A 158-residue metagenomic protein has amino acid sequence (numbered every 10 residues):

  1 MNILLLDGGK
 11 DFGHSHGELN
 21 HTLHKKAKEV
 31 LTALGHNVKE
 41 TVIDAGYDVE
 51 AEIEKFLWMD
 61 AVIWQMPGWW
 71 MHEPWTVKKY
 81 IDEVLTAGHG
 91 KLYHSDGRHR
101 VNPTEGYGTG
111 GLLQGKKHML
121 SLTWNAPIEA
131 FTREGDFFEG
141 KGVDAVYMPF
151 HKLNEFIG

Functional and structural regions predicted by a protein language model:
M1-L34: N-terminal beta1-alpha1 ligand-phosphate binding loop
L4-L6, K39-T41, I63, M119-S121: Hydrophobic/aromatic beta-strand patches that form the interior of the parallel beta-sheet core in alpha/beta enzyme
F12-G13, Y47, P127: Flexible, glycine-rich phosphate/dinucleotide-binding loops and adjacent beta-alpha linkers at cofactor/substrate
L19-E29, K141-I157: Short, solvent-exposed amphipathic alpha-helices that sit in or adjacent to ligand/effector-binding or catalytic
T32, L113-G115, F156-I157: A short, structured loop/turn motif at beta-sheet edges
L34-Y47: A short beta-strand-loop structural module common to alpha/beta enzyme folds
N37, V62, G158: Residue-level detector of anion-binding/catalytic polar loops
E50-F150: Helix-loop-strand module that forms the ligand-binding subsite of alpha/beta enzymes
